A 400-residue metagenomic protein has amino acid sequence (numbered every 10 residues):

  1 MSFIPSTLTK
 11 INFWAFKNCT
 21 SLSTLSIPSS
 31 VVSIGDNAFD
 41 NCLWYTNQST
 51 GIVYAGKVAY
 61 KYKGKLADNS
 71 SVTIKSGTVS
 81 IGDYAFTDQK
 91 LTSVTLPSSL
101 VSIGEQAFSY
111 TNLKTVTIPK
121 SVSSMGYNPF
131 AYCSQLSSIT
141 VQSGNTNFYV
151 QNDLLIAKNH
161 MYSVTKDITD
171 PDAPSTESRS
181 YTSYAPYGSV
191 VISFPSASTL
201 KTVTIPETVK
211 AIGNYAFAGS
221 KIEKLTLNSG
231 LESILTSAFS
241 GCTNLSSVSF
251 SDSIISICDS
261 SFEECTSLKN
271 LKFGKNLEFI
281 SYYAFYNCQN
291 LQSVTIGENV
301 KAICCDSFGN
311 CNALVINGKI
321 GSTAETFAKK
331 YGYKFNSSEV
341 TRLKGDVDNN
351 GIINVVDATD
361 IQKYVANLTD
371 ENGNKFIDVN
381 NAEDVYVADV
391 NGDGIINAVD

Functional and structural regions predicted by a protein language model:
M1-K10, C19-S33, C42-G56, K65-S80 (+11 more regions): Structural signature of tandem-repeat unit edges
N12-A15, G35-A38, D83-Y84, G104-A107 (+7 more regions): Consensus positions within tandem repeat domains that build extended binding/scaffold surfaces
W14, N128, D306, T326-K329 (+3 more regions): Solvent-exposed, polar/charged alpha-helical surfaces in well-ordered, non-transmembrane soluble domains, broadly
A55, G82-D88, G213-A218, S240 (+2 more regions): Surface-exposed repetitive/solenoidal architectures
Y62-G64, V347: Surface-exposed, proline-anchored Ser/Thr-rich loop/turn motifs
S338-D400: Cellulosome-associated attachment modules in secreted, modular CAZymes
